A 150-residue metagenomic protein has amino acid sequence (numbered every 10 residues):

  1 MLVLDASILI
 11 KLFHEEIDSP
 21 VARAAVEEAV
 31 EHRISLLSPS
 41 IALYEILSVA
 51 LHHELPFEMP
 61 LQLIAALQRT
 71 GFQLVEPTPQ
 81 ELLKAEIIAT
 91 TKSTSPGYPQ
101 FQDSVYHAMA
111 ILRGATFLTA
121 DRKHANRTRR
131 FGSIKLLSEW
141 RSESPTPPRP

Functional and structural regions predicted by a protein language model:
M1, Q80, H107-P150: Acidic, PIN/NYN-like endoribonuclease modules and their adjacent C-terminal/linker elements
M1-S38, H52-A65, S142-P147: Short, well-structured N-terminal submotif of metal-dependent ribonuclease cores
L2, S35-L37, Q68-V75, T116: Short loop->beta-strand "edge-of-pocket" segments that line small-molecule binding or catalytic clefts across diverse
L9-I10, L43, H124-A125: A generic structural signal for short hydrophobic patches within well-formed alpha-helices
E15-E16, V49, I88, R130-F131: Residue-level signal for well-ordered alpha-helical positions
E16-P20, L37, I41, E58 (+3 more regions): Residues at secondary-structure transition points
E45-T91: Active-site-proximal, substrate-binding regions of enzyme catalytic domains and RNA-binding/basic surfaces
Q73-K123: Active-site neighborhoods of divalent-metal-dependent phosphate/nucleic-acid chemistry enzymes
